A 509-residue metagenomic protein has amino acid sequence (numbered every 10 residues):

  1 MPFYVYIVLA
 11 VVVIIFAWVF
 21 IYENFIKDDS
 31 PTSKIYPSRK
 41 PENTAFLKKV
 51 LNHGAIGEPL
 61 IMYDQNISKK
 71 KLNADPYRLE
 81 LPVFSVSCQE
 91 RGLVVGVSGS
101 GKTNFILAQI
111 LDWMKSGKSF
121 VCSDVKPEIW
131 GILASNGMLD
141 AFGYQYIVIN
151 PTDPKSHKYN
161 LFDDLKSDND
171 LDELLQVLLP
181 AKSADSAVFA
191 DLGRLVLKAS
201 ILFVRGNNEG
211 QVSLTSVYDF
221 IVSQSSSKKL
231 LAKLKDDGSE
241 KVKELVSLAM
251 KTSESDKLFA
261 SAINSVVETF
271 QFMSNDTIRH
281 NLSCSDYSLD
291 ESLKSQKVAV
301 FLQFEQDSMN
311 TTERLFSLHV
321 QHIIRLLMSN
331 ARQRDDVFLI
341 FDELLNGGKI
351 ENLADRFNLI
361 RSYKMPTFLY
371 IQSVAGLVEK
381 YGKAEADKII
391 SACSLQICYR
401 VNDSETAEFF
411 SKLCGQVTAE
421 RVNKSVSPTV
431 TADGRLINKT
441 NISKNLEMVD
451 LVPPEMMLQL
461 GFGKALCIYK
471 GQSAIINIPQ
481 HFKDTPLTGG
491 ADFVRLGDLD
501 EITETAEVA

Functional and structural regions predicted by a protein language model:
M1-A10: Feature marks short, highly hydrophobic, charge-poor N-terminal signal-anchor/signal peptide-like helices that anchor
L9-I15, G99: Membrane-embedded transmembrane-helix bundle of lipid-linked glycan/lipid transferases
W18, Y22-K40, K71-R78, V83-M365 (+2 more regions): P-loop NTPase motor domains
I35-L51: Membrane-cytosol interface motif
K48-L81: N-terminal pre-Walker A segment at the start of P-loop NTPase domains
G57-L60, V196, T418, I437 (+1 more regions): Polar low-complexity intrinsically disordered regions enriched in Ser/Thr and small residues
L60-Y63, K102, A199, R421: Residues at secondary-structure transition points
F357-L359, Y363-L466: Conserved ATP-driven motor cores of ASCE-family P-loop NTPases powering translocation/secretion/packaging/pilus
